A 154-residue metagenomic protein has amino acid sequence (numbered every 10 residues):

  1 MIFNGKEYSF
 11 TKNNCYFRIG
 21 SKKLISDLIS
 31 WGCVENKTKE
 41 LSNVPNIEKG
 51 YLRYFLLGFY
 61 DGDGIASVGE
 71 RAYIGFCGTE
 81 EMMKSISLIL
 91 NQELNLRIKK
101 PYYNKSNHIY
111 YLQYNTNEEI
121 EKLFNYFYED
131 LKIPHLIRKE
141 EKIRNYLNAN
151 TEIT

Functional and structural regions predicted by a protein language model:
M1-T154: Internal intein/HINT superfamily modules and their associated LAGLIDADG
